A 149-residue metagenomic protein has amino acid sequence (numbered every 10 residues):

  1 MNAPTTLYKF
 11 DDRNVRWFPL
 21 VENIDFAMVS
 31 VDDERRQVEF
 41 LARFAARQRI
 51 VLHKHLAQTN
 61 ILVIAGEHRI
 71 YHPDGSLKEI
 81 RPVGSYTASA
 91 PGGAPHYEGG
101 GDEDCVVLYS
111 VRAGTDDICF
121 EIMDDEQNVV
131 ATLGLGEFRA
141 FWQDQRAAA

Functional and structural regions predicted by a protein language model:
M1-R36, I122-A149: A short, N-terminal "cap"/entry segment at the start of jelly-roll beta-barrel domains of the cupin/DSBH fold
V21, D33, L52-H53, I70: Short loop/turn motifs at secondary-structure junctions and domain boundaries
I24, R35-Q37, L56-Q58, V63 (+2 more regions): Short connector loops at helix/strand junctions that flank enzyme active sites, especially segments positioning acidic
F26-M28, E39-R43, N60, Y86-A88 (+1 more regions): Conserved hydrophobic/aromatic beta-strand scaffold that supports enzyme active sites
D33-E34, D74-A94: Short acidic-glycine-tyrosine-enriched beta hairpin
R36-K54, A90-G93: Conserved short histidine dyad/triad with adjacent acidic residue
A46, H55-D74: Glycine- and acidic-residue-biased ligand/ion/polar-headgroup-sensing regions
P82, P91-F120: Ligand-binding loop in jelly-roll beta-barrel domains
